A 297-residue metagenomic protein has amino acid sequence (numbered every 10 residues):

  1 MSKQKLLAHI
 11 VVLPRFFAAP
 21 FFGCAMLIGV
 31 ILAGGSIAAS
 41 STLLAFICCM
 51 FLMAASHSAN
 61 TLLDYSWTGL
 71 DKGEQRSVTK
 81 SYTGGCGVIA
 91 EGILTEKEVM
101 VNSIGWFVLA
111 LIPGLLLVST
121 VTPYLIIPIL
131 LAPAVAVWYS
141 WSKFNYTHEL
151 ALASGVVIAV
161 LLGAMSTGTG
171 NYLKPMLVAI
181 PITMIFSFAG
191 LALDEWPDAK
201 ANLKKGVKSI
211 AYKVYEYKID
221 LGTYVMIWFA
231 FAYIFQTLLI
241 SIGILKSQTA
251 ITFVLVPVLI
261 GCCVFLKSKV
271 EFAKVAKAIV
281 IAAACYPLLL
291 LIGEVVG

Functional and structural regions predicted by a protein language model:
M1-M26, V121-L150, E271-Y286: Cytosolic-side membrane-entry/anchor segment at the start of a transmembrane helix
P20-G29, L150-T167, Y212-E216, K277-G293: Small-residue-rich segments of transmembrane alpha-helices in multi-pass membrane proteins, especially helix faces
C24-Y65, G69-D71, L125-V137, Y172-L193: Membrane-embedded alpha-helical segments that form the functional core of polytopic membrane enzymes, especially those
L27-I47, L111-I126, V160-P181, F235-S247 (+1 more regions): Helix-coil boundary and interhelical linker segments in multi-pass alpha-helical membrane proteins
G35-A38, L152-K205, Y224, W228: Functional transmembrane core segments of multi-pass inner-membrane proteins
A55-F107, F186-I234: Solvent-exposed interhelical
G85-G170: Intramembrane alpha-helical segments
I242-G297: Extended hydrophobic alpha-helices typical of membrane-associated regions
